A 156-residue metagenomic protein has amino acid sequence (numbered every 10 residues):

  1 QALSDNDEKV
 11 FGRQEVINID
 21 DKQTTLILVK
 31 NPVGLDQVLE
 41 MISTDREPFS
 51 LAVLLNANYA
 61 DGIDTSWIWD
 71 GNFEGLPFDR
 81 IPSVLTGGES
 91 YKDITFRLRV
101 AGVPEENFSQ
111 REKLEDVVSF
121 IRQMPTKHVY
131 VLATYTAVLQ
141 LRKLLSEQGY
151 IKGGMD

Functional and structural regions predicted by a protein language model:
A2-D156: ATP-dependent carboxylate-amine ligase
